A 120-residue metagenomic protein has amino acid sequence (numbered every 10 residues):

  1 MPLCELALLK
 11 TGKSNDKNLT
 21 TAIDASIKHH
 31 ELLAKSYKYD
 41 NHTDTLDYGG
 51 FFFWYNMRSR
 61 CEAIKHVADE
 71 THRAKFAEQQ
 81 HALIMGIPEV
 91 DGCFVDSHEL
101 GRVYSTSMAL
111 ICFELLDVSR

Functional and structural regions predicted by a protein language model:
M1-Q79, V95-R120: An alpha-helical repeat/solenoid feature that recognizes helix-turn-helix modules
A74-V90: Short glycine/proline-rich, acidic loop/turn segments that cap or connect secondary-structure elements
